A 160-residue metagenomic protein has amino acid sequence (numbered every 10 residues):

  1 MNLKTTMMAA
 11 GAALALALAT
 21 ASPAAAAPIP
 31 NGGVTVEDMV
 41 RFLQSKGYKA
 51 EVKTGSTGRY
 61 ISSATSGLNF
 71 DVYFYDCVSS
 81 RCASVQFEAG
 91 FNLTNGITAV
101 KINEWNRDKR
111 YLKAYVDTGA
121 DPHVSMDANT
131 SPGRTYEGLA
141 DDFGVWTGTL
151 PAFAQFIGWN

Functional and structural regions predicted by a protein language model:
M1-A10: Bacterial N-terminal signal peptides that target proteins for export
L16-A24: C-terminal segment of classical bacterial N-terminal signal peptides
A26-S79: N-terminal secretory signal peptides
P28-P30, A83-S125, N160: Short, internal acidic amphipathic alpha-helical interface segments that mediate docking to partner proteins
I29-V36, N95, P132, Y136-L139 (+1 more regions): Solvent-exposed, acidic/flexible segments
Q44-Y48, P151-G158: Sec-exported extracytoplasmic/periplasmic mature domains
T54-S56, T65, F74-D76, A89-F91 (+2 more regions): A mature extracytoplasmic/lumenal domain signature
Y111-A154: A short, solvent-exposed beta-edge/loop patch
